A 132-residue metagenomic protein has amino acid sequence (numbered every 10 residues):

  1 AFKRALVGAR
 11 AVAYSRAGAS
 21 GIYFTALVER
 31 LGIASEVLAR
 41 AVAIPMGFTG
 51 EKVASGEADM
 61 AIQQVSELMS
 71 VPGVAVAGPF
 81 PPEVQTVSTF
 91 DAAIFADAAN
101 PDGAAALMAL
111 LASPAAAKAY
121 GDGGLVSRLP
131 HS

Functional and structural regions predicted by a protein language model:
A1-S132: Exported/periplasmic ABC-transporter solute-binding proteins
